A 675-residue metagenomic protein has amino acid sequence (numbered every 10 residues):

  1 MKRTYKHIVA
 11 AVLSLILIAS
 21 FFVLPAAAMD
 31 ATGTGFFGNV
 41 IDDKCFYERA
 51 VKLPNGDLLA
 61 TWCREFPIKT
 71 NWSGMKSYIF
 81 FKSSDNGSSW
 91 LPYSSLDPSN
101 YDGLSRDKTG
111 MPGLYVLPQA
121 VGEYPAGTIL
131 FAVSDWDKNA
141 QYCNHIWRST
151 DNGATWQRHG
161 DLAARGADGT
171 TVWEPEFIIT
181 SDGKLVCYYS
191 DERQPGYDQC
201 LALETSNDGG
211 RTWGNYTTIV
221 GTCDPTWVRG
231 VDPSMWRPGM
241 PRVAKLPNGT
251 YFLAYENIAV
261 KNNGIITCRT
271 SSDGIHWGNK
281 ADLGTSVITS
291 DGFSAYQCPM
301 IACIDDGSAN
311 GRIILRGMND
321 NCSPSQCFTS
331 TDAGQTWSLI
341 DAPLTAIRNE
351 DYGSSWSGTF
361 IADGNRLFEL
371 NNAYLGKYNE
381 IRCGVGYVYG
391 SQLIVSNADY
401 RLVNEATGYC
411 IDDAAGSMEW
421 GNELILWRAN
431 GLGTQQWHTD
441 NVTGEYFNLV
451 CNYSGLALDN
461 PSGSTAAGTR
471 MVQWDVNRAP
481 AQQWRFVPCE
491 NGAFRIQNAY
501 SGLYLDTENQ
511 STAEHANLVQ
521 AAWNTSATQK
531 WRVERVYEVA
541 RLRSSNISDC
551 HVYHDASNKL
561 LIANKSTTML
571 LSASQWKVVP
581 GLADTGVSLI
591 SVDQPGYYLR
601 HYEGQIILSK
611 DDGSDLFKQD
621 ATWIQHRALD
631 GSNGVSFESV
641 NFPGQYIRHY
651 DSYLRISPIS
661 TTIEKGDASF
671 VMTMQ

Functional and structural regions predicted by a protein language model:
M1-V12: Bacterial N-terminal signal peptides that target proteins for export
L13-F21: Hydrophobic core
S20-D30: Sec-dependent signal peptide cleavage junction
F22, N86, N152, G209 (+6 more regions): Short, structurally constrained coil/turn elements that cap an alpha-helix or connect an alpha-helix to the following
F22-V23, F37-G38, M235, N448 (+2 more regions): Compositionally biased, low-structure terminal segments
M29-I394: Asp-box/BNR beta-propeller blade signature and adjacent active/binding-site loops in extracellular glycan-interacting
V395-Q675: Lectin-like carbohydrate-binding module/patch detector with strong preference for beta-trefoil
